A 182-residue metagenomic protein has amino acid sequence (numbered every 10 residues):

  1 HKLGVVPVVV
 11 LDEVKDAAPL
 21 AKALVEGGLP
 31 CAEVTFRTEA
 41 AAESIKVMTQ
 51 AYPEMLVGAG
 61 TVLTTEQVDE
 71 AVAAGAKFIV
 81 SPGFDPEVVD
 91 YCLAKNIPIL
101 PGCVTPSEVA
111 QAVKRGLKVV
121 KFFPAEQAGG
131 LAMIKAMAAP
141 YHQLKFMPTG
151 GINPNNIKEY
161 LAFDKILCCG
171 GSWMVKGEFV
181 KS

Functional and structural regions predicted by a protein language model:
H1-G75, A94, Q143, P154 (+1 more regions): Conserved N-terminal beta1-alpha1 strand-loop-helix module at the mouth
V8-V10, P30-T38, M55-L63, A76-F84 (+4 more regions): Catalytic beta/alpha-barrel core
L20, T64-A74, S107-R115, A132 (+2 more regions): Catalytic cores of alpha/beta
A59-G60, P148-I152, C169-S172: Glycine-rich beta-strand-to-loop/alpha-helix junction loops that act as flexible
F78, P82-V88, K121-L131, K165-S182: Glycine-rich phosphate-binding active-site loops on the catalytic face of alpha/beta enzymes
V88, C92, E108, I134: Aromatic/hydrophobic pocket-lining residues that form π-stacking "cages" and hydrophobic walls in ligand
L93, F122, Y141: Conserved catalytic cores of soluble enzyme domains, especially glycine-rich substrate-binding beta-alpha loops
Q127, A132-M147: Shared catalytic-loop signature of beta/alpha-barrel
